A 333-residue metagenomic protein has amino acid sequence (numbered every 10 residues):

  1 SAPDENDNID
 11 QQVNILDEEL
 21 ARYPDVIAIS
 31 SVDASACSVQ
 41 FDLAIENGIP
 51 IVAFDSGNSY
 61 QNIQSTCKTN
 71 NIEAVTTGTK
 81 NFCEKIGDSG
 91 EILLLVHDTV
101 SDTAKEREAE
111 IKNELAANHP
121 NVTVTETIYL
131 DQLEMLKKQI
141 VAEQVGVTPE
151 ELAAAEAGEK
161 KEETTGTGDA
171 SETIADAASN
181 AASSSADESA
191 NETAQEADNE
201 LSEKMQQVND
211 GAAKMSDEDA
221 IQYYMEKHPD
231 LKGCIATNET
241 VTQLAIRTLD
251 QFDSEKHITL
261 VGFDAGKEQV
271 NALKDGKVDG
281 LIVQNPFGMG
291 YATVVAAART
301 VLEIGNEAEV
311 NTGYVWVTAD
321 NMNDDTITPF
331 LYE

Functional and structural regions predicted by a protein language model:
S1-E333: A residue-level marker of the well-folded mature domains of exported/periplasmic proteins
